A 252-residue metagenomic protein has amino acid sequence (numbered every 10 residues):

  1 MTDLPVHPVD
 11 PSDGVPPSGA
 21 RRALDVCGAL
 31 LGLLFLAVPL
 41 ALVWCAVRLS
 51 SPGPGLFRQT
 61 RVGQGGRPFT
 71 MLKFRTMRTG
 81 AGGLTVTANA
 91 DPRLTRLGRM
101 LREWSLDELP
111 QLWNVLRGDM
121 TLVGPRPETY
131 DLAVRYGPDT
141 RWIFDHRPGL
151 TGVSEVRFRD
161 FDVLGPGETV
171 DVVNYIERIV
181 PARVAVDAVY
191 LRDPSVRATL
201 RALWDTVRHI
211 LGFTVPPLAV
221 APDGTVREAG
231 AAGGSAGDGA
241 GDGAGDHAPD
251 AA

Functional and structural regions predicted by a protein language model:
M1-T2, L122, R135, R141 (+3 more regions): Soluble, non-transmembrane catalytic domains of enzymes that act on hydrophobic metabolites at membranes
T2, G55-R93, S154-V180: Short, glycine-rich, amphipathic interfacial segments at transmembrane boundaries or analogous
T2-G80, Y190-G234, D238, D246-A252: A hydrophobic, helix-centered structural microdomain
V26, R93, A182-V184: N-terminal alpha-helical segment
A29, F57, T95-R99, D131 (+1 more regions): Positions in alpha-helical segments
A46, T140-F144, V172-Y175, V186-A188: Short, P/G- and charge-enriched loop/turn segments at secondary-structure junctions
A90-S154, L203: A short, structured surface patch at a secondary-structure boundary
I176-D187, R192-R197: Soluble extracytoplasmic domains of inner/organellar membrane proteins
